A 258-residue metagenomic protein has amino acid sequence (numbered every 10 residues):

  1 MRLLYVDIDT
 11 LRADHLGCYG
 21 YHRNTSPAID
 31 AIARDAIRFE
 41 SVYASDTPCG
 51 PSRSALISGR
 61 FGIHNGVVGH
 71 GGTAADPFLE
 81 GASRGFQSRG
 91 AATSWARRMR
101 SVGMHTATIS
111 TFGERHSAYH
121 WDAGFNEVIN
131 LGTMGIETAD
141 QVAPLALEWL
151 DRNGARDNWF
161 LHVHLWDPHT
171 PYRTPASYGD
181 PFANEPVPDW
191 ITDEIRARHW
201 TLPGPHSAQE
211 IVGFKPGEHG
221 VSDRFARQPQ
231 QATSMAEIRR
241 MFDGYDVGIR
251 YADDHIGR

Functional and structural regions predicted by a protein language model:
M1-R258: Catalytic domains that recognize anionic headgroups
